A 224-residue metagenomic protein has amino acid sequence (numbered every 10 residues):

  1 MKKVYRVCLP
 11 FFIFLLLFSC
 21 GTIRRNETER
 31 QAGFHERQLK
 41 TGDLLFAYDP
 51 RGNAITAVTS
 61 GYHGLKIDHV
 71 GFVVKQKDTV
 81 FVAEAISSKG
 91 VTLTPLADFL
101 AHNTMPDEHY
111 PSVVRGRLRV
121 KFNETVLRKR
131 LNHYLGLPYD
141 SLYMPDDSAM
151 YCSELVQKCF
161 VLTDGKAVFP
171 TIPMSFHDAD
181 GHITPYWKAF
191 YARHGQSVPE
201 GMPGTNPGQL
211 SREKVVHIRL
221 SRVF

Functional and structural regions predicted by a protein language model:
M1-T28: Bacterial Sec-dependent N-terminal signal peptides
S19-F224: Cysteine-nucleophile amide-bond enzymes
